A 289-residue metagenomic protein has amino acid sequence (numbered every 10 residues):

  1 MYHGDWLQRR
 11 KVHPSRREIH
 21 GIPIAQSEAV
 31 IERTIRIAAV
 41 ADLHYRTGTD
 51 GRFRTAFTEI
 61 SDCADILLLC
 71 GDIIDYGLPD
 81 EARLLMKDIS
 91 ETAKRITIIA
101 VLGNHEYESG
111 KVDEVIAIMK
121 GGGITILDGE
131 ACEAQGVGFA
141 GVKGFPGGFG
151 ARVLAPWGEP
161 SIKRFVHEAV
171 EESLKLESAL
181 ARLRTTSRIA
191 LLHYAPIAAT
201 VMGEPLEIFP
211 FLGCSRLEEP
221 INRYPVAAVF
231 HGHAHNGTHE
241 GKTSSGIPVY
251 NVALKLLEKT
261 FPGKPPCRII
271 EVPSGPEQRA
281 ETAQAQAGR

Functional and structural regions predicted by a protein language model:
Y2-T97, E106-G110, I162, V166 (+2 more regions): N-terminal active-site segment of His-dependent metallophosphoesterases
W6-R9, I24-Q26, I31-T34, A117 (+4 more regions): Binuclear metal-dependent phosphoesterase catalytic core
A39-A41, L67-D72, I99-N104, T125-G129 (+3 more regions): Active-site neighborhood of phospho(di)ester-bond hydrolases with catalytic His/Asp-centered motifs
L43-Y45, D113-F209, A253-L254, V272: Conserved catalytic scaffold of divalent metal-dependent phosphoesterases
T49-R52, G71-S90, L102-G122, G150 (+3 more regions): Metal-dependent catalytic neighborhoods of phosphoester/phosphodiester hydrolases
A56, I60, L84-I89, V115 (+3 more regions): A general structural detector for well-ordered alpha-helical segments in enzyme core domains, enriched
P79, L84-I89, A195-Y224: Cap/insert and terminal regions of metallo-dependent hydrolase folds
